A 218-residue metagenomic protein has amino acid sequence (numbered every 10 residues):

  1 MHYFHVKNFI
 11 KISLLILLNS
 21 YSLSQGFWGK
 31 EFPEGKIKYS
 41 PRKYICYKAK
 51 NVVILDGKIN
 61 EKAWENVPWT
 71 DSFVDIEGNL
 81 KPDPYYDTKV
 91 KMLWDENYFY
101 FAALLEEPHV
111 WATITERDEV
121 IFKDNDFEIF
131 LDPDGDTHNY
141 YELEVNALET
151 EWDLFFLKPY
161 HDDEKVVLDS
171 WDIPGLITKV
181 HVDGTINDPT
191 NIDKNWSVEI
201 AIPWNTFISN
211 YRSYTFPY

Functional and structural regions predicted by a protein language model:
H5-L15: Sec-dependent signal peptide recognition, specifically the positively charged N-region followed immediately by
L14-S24: Hydrophobic h-region of N-terminal signal peptides that target proteins for export in Gram-negative bacteria
Q25-Y218: Structural preference for beta-rich elements and adjacent junctions enriched in aromatics
